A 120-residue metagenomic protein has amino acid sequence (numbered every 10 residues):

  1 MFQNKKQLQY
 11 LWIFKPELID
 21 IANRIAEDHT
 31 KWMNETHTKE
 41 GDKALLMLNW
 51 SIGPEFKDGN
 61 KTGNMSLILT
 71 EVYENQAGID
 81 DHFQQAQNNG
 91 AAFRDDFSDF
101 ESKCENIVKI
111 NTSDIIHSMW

Functional and structural regions predicted by a protein language model:
M1-K6, N60-G63: Short, flexible turn/loop "capping" segments at secondary-structure junctions
K5-K15, I68-T70: Active-site-flanking beta-strand signature of metal-NTP-handling nucleotidyl enzymes and homologous cyclase-like
L18-S51, N89-D96: Short amphipathic alpha-helical segments
D20-A22, E74-A86: Short amphipathic alpha-helices within nucleic acid-binding modules
H29, H82, H117: Histidine-centered active-site/metal-ligand motif
M33-I68, E101-E105: Short, glycine- and small/hydrophobic-rich beta-strand elements in well-ordered beta-sheets
Q85, N89, S98-E105: Short, well-ordered, aromatic-rich surface patches in folded extracellular/luminal domains
S102-W120: Acidic/histidine-enriched, glycine/proline-rich intrinsically disordered or flexible terminal extensions
